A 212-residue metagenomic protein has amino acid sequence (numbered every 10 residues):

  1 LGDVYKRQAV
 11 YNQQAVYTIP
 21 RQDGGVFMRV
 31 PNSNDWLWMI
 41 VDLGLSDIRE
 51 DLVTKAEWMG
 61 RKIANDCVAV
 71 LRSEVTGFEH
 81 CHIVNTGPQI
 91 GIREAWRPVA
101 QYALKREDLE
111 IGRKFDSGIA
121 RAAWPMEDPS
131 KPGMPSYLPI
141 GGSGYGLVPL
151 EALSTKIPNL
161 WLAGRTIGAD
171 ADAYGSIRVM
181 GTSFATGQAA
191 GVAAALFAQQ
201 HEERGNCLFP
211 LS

Functional and structural regions predicted by a protein language model:
L1-Y5: Short, small-residue-biased leader/transition segments that mark boundaries at the very start of proteins
G24-G118: Glycine-rich, aromatic-lined ligand/substrate-binding cores of catalytic and carbohydrate-binding domains
I48-L52, G168-R178, F197, H201: Glycine- and acidic
T54-W58, I177-A185: Short, conserved micro-motifs enriched in small and acidic residues
G60-V68, S143-L147, G191-V192: Short, hydrophobic/amphipathic alpha-helical packing segments that form internal helix faces or helix-helix interfaces
E79-I177: A glycine-rich dinucleotide-binding beta-alpha-beta segment and adjacent secondary-structure elements that constitute
F184-E202: Internal hydrophobic alpha-helix adjacent to the cofactor/substrate pocket in enzyme cavities
A198-S212: Non-catalytic terminal regions with compositionally biased, polar/charged low complexity
